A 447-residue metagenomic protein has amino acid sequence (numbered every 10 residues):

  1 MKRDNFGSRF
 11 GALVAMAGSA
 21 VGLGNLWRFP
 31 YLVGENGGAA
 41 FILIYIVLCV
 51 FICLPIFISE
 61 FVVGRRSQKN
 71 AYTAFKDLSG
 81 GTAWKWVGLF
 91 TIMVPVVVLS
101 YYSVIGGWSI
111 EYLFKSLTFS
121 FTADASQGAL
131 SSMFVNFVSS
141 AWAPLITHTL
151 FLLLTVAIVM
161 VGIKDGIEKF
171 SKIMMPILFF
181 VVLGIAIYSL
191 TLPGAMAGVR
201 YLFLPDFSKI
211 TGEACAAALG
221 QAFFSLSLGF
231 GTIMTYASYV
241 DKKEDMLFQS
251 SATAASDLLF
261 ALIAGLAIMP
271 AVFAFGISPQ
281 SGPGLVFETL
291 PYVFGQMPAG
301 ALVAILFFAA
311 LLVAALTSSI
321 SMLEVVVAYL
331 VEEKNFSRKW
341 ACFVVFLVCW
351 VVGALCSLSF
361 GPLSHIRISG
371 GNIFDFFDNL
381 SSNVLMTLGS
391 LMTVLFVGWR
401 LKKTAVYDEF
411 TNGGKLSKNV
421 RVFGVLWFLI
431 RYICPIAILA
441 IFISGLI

Functional and structural regions predicted by a protein language model:
M1-W27, I56-F61, R65-L78, T82-L89 (+2 more regions): Membrane-interface "cap" regions at the ends of multi-pass membrane proteins
K2-F6, F10, E168, K172-L316 (+1 more regions): Membrane-embedded translocation segments of transport machinery
R3, T73, G106-S139, Y239-K243 (+5 more regions): Helix-loop-helix connectors at the membrane interface of multi-pass transporters/channels
R3-N5, L32-N36, R66, A71-F90 (+6 more regions): Inter-helical loop and helix-membrane interface segments of multi-pass membrane transporters/permeases
D4, V33-S59, A143-P144, F260 (+1 more regions): Extracellular loop-to-transmembrane helix junctions
G11-L48, G231-A237, L247-S251, A255-S256 (+1 more regions): Transmembrane helix-boundary motif of multi-pass solute transporters/channels
L316-S319, C342-F360, D375-E409: Hydrophobic alpha-helical segments of multi-pass membrane transport proteins
R367, N372-F396, K418-I447: A generic transmembrane alpha-helix motif of multi-pass inner-membrane proteins
